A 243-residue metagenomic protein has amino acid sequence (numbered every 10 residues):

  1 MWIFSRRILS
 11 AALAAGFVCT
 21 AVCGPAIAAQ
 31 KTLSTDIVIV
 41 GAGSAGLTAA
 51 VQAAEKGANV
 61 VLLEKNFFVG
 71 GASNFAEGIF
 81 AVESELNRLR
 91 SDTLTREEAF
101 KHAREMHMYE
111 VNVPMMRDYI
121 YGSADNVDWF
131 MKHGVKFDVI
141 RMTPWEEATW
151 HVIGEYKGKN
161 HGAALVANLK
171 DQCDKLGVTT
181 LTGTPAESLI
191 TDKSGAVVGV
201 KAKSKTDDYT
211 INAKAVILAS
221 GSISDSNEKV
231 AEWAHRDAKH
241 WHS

Functional and structural regions predicted by a protein language model:
W2-I37, E55: Extreme N-terminal leader/targeting segments of oxidoreductases
K31-A45, V61: Beta1/beta-strand and adjacent pyrophosphate-binding region of the FAD-binding site in flavoprotein oxidoreductases
V40, V82, L218-A219: Redox-cofactor binding/interface segments in oxidoreductases and associated redox assembly factors
G46-A49, D225-N227: Short glycine/serine/threonine-rich phosphate/pyrophosphate-binding segments that cradle anionic phosphate groups
A50, A54: Gly/Ala-rich phosphate-binding loop of Rossmann-like dinucleotide-binding domains, activating on the conserved
A58-N59, K65-T179, G183-P185, E228-D237: Conserved N-terminal/central alpha/beta ligand/cofactor-binding core
I190-T210, V216: Conserved beta-strand-loop-beta-strand element in the redox core of flavoprotein oxidoreductases
S204, I211, A215-S243: Glycine-rich loop(s) and the adjacent beta-strand/alpha-helix scaffold that form part
